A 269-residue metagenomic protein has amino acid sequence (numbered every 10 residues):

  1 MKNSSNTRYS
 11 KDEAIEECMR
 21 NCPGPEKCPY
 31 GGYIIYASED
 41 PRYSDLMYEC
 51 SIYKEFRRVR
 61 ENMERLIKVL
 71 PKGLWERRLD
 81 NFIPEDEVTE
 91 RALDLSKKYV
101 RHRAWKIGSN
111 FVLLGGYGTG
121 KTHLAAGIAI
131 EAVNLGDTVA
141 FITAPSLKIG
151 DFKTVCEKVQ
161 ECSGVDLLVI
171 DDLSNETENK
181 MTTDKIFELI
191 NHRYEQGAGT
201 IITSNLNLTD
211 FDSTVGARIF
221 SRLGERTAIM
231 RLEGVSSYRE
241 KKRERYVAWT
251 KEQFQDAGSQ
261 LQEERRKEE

Functional and structural regions predicted by a protein language model:
M1-R91, I229, G234, Y238-E269: A short, basic N-terminal segment
E90-S96, V133-G164, T177-D184: Short glycine-rich substrate-engagement loop in P-loop NTPases that contacts/grips substrate
D94-W105: Pre-Walker A adenine-sensing motif
W105-A125: Walker A/P-loop nucleotide-binding motif
H123-G136: P-loop NTPase Walker A phosphate-binding motif
D137-T138, G164-L167, Q196-I202: Loop/turn-to-beta-strand initiation segments
L147-G150, L173-E269: Replace "adjacent to P-loop NTPase cores in ATP/GTP-dependent enzymes" with "adjacent to NTP-binding cores
